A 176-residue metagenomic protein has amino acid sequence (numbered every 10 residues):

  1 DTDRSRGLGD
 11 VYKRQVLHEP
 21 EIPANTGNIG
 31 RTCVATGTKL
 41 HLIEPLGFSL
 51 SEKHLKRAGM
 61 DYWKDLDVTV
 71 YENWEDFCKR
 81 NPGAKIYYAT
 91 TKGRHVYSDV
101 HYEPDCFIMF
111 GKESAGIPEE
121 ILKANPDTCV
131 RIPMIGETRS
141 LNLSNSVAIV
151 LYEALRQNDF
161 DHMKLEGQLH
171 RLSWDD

Functional and structural regions predicted by a protein language model:
D1-Y12: Single conserved hydrophobic/aromatic residue that forms the stacking wall/gate of nucleotide- or nucleobase-binding
G7, T36, P82, A124-P126: Short, structured coil segments at secondary-structure junctions
E21-N28, L141-N145: Amphipathic alpha-helical repeat scaffolds
T32, I121: Hydrophobic/aromatic ligand-binding patch that stacks against planar heteroaromatic rings of cofactors or nucleotides
K39-P45: Short internal beta-strands
E52-E119: S-adenosyl-L-methionine/SAH cofactor-binding core of RNA-modifying enzymes
A124-D175: Structured adenosyl-cofactor binding patch, chiefly the S-adenosyl-L-methionine
